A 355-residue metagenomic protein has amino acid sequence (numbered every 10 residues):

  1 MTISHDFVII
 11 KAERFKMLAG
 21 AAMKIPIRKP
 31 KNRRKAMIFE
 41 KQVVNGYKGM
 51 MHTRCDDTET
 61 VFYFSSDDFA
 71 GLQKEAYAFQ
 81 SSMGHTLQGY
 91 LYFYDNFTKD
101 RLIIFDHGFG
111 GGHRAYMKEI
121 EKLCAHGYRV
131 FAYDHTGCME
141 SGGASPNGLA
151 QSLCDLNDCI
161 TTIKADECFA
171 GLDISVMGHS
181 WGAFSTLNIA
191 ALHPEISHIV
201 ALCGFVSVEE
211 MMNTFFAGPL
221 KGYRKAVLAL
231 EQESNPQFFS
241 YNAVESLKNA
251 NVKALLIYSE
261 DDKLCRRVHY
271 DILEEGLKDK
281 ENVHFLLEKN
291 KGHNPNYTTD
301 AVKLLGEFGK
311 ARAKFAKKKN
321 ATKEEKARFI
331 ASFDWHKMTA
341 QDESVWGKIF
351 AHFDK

Functional and structural regions predicted by a protein language model:
P26-Q80, Q88-Y90, R312-K326: An N-terminal hydrophobic leader/cap segment in hydrolases
F109-E121, V268: The serine-hydrolase catalytic nucleophile loop
L123-G142: Conserved alpha/beta-hydrolase
P146-E167: Alpha/beta-hydrolase active-site loop
N188-P236: Hydrolase active-site cap/lid region
A250, L256-Y258, D262: Short beta-strand/loop motif that positions the catalytic acidic residue of the alpha/beta-hydrolase fold
V252, R266-G276, D300: Short alpha-helix in the alpha/beta-hydrolase fold that links the catalytic acid
E281-K355: C-terminal catalytic histidine-bearing segment of alpha/beta-hydrolase fold enzymes
